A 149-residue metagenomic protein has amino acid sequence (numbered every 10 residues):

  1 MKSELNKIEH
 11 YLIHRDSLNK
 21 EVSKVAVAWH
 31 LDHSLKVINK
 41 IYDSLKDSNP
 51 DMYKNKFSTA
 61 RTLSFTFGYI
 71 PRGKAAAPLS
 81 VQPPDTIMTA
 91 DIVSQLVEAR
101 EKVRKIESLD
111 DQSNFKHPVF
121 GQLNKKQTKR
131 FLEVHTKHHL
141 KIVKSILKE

Functional and structural regions predicted by a protein language model:
M1-K2, K24-L31, D85-L96, K126-K129: Amphipathic, non-membrane alpha-helical segments in soluble helical-bundle scaffolds
M1-V27: Charge-rich, low-complexity N-terminal segments
E4-Y11, H33, V37, Q95 (+3 more regions): Amphipathic, well-ordered alpha-helical segments in soluble domains
I8-Y11, R15, I106-L109, I146: A short secondary-structure junction motif
H14-R15, A75-P83, K116-V119: A short small-residue
S17-F65, D110-E149: Short, contiguous alpha-helical
S44-L96, V103: Short, helix-capping/interhelical loops that line the mouth of catalytic, cofactor-, or ligand-binding pockets
L96-H117: Active-site oxyanion/phosphate-handling segment shared across diverse enzymes
